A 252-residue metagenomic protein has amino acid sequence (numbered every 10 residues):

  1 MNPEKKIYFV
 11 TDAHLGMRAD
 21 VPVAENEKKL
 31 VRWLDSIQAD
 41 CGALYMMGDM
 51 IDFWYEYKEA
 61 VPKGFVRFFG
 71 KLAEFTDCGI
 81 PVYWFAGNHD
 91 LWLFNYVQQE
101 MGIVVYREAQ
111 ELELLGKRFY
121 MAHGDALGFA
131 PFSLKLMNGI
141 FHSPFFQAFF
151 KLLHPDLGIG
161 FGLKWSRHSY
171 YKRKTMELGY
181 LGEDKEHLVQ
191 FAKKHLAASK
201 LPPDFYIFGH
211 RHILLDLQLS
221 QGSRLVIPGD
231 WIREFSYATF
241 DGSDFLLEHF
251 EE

Functional and structural regions predicted by a protein language model:
N2-K6, V10, L15-L114: Core catalytic region of metal-dependent phosphoesterases/phosphodiesterases, especially metallo-beta-lactamase-like
K6, A43, K117, D204 (+1 more regions): Conserved catalytic motifs of the protein kinase core domain
M17, W54, W92-L93, G128 (+3 more regions): Hydrophobic positions within alpha-helical membrane elements
A39, D52-F75, K172-P203: N-terminal short leaders/motifs
G42-D49, G79-F85, F119-H123, F141-F149 (+2 more regions): Low-complexity, flexible helical/coil segments
V104-R107, Y120, D125, A130-P144 (+1 more regions): Conserved beta-sheet core of the metallophosphoesterase superfamily
L114-L115, S220: Structural motif
G124-Q190: Active-site-proximal loop/helix segment associated with metal-binding centers of metalloenzymes
